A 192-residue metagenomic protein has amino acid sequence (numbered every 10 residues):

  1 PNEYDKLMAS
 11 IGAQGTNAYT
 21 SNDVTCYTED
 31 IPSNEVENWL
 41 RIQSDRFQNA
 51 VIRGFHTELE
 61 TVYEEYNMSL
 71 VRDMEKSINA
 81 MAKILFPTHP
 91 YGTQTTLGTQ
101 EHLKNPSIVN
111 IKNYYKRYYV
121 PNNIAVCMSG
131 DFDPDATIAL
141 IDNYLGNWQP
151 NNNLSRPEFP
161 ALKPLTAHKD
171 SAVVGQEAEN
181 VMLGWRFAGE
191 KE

Functional and structural regions predicted by a protein language model:
N2-N34, M68-N123, N147-K191: Non-catalytic beta-strand/loop surface segments
D30-L59: M16/insulysin-pitrilysin zinc metalloprotease superfamily fold
V36-N38, P134-I138, E192: Short, conserved charged micro-motifs
Q48-R53, D133-D135, L145-N151: Bacterial peptidoglycan biogenesis and beta-lactam-recognition machinery
G54-L59, M74-M81, N105, F132 (+1 more regions): Non-catalytic accessory/assembly modules
L59, I108-Y144: Non-catalytic, conformational "gating/processing" segments within enzyme and secreted inhibitor domains
